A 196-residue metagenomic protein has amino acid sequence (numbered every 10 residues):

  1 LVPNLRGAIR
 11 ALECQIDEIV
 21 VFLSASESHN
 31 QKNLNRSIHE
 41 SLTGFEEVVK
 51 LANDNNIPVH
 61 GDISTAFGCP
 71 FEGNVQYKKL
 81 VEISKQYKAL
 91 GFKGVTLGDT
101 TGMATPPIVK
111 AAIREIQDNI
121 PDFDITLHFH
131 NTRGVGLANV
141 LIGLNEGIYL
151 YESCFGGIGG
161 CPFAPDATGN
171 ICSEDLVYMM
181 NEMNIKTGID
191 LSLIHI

Functional and structural regions predicted by a protein language model:
L1, E40-I57, V109-L127, I171-K186: Alpha-helix-loop-beta-strand connector modules within alpha/beta enzyme cores
L1-L51, F71-V75: Active-site beta->alpha loop and helix N-cap motifs at the rims of alpha/beta catalytic domains
R6-E13, G134-E146: Catalytic cores of alpha/beta
G7-A8, E27, A66-V75, D99-I108 (+2 more regions): Short, small-residue-enriched loops and turns at beta-alpha junctions that line or gate enzyme active sites
E13-V21, A25-E27, C69-I120, E146: Alpha/beta enzyme core
D17-S26, H60-S64, Y149-F155: Non-cysteine beta-strand/loop elements that form the S-adenosyl-L-methionine
S28-V48, M103-R114, P162-T168: Active-site-adjacent beta->alpha loops and helix N-cap segments on the catalytic face of soluble alpha/beta enzymes
I194-I196: Conserved small/polar residues in nucleotide/adenosyl-binding loops
